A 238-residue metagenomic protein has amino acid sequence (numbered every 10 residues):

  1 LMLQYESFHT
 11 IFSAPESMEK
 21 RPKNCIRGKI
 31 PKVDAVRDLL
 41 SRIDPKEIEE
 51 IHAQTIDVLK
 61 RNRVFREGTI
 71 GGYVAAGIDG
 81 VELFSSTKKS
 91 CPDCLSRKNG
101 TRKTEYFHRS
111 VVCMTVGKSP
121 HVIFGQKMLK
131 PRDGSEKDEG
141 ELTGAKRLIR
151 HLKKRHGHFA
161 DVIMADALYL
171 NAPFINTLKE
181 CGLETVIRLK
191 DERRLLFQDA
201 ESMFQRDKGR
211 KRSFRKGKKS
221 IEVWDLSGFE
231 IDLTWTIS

Functional and structural regions predicted by a protein language model:
L1, K32, V36, G72-L83 (+4 more regions): Short, conserved catalytic/metal-binding motifs centered on acidic residues
L1-A53, N171, L178: Short, positively charged, Gly/Tyr-enriched micro-motifs that form contact patches at catalytic or ligand/partner
R37-S119: Active-site-proximal, Lys/Arg-enriched surface segment that forms a nucleic-acid-binding/basic interface patch
V81-L83, K89, K118-P120, M128-P131 (+2 more regions): Short acidic/polar capping segments at secondary-structure boundaries
S90-D93, T177-E180, A200-S202: Short, glycine/charged-enriched secondary-structure capping and boundary segments
K98-F159: Electropositive, glycine- and tryptophan-enriched low-complexity nucleic-acid-binding patches
S135-F197: Domain-level cores of phosphate- or acyl-group-handling catalytic modules
E184-S238: An anionic, glycine-rich sequence signature occurring as long contiguous blocks
